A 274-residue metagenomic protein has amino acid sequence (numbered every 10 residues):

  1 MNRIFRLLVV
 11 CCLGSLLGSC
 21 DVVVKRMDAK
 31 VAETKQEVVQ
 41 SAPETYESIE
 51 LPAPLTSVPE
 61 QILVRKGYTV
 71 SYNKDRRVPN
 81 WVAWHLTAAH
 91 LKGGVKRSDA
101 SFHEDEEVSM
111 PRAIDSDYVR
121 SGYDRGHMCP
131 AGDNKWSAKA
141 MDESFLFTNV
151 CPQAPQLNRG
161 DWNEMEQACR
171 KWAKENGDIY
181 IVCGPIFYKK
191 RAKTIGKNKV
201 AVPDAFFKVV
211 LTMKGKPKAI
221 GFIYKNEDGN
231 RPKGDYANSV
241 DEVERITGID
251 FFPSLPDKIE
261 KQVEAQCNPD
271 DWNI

Functional and structural regions predicted by a protein language model:
I4-L7, L17-I274: Domain-level detector for secreted/extracellular nuclease and nuclease-toxin modules, and for the ENPP-like C-terminal
V10-C11: Small-residue packing motifs within transmembrane alpha-helices
G14: Beta-rich carbohydrate-recognition modules and glycan-binding surfaces
